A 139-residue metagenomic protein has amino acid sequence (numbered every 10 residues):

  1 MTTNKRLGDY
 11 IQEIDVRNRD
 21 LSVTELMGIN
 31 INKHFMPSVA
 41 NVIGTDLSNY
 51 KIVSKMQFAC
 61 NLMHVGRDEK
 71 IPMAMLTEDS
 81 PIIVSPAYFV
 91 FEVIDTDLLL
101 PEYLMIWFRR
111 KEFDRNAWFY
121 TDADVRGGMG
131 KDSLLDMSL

Functional and structural regions predicted by a protein language model:
M1-N18: Non-catalytic DNA-recognition/assembly elements of restriction-modification systems
M1-T3, L104, S138-L139: Amphipathic alpha-helical segments
D20-M27, W118-T121: Short coil/turn segments at secondary-structure boundaries
E25-V39, I82: Short, basic/aromatic beta-hairpin or loop at an interaction surface
S38-S48: Short alpha-helix capping/helix-loop boundary micro-motifs
K55, A59-K111, A123-R126, G130: A short beta-sheet element
M129, S133-L134, S138: Long, amphipathic alpha-helical segments that form or neighbor coiled-coils/leucine zippers used for dimerization
